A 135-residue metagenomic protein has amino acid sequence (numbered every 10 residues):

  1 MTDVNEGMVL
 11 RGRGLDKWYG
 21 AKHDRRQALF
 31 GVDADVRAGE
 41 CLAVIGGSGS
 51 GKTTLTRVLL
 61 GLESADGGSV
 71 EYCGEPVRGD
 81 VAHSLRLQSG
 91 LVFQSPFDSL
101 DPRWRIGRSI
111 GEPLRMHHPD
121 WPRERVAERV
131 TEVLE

Functional and structural regions predicted by a protein language model:
N5-V9, W18-G31, G79-V81, R103: A short, flexible loop at the N-terminus of ABC-type nucleotide-binding domains that lies
A43, H83, L87-D98, R108: ABC nucleotide-binding domain signature
I45-G47: The feature captures the beta-strand-to-loop junction immediately N-terminal to the Walker
L60: Helix-to-loop junction immediately C-terminal to a conserved catalytic motif
G68-V77, L85: Conserved ABC transporter NBD signature motif
S95, W104-M116, R129: Q-loop/switch helix immediately C-terminal to the Walker
R125-E135: Conserved ABC ATPase "signature" region
